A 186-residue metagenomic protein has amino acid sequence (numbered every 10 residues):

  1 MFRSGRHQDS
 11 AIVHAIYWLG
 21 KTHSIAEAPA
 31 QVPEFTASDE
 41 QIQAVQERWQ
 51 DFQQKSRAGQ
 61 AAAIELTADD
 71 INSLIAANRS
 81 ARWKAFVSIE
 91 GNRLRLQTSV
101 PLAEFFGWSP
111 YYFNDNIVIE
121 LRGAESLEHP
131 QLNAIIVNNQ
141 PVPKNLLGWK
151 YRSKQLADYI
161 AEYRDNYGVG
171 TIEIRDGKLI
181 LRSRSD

Functional and structural regions predicted by a protein language model:
M1-D186: Extracellular/lumenal and peripheral-membrane lipid-interaction modules
